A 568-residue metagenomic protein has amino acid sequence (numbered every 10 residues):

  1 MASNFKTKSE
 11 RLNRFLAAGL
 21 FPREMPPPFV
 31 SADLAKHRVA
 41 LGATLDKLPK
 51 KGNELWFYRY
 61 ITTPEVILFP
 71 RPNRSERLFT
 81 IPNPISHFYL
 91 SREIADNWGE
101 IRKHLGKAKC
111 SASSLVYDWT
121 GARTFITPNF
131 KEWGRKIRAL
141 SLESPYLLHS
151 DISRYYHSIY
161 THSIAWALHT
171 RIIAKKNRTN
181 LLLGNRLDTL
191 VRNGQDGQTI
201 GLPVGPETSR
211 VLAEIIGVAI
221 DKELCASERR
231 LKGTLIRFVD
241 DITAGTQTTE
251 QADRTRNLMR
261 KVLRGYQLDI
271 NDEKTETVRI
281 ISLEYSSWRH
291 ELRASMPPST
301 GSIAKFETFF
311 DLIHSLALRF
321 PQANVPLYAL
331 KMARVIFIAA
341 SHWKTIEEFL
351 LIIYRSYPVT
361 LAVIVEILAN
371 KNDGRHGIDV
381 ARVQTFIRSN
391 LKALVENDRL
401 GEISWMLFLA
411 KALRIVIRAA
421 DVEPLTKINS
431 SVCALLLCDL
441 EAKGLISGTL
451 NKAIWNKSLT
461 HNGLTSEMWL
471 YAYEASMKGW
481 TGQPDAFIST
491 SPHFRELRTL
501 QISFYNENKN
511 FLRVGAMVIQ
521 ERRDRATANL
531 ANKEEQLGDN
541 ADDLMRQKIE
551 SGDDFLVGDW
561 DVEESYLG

Functional and structural regions predicted by a protein language model:
M1-L181, N185-V204, D559-W560, E564-G568: Conserved two-metal-ion catalytic palm core of "right-hand" nucleic acid polymerases, unifying RNA-dependent RNA
L68-R71, W288, Q384-I387: Short acidic (Asp/Glu) and glycine-rich catalytic loops that position anionic groups and cofactors
L78, T234-L235, D269: Short, surface-exposed helix-loop/turn micro-motifs enriched in polar/charged residues
R138-V239, A244-R256, G301-L530, D539 (+3 more regions): Conserved polymerase palm-domain catalytic core
T248-I270: Helical (often loop-to-helix) elements that flank the catalytic cores of nucleotide-handling enzymes
R264-P297: Conserved catalytic core of two-metal-ion nucleotidyltransferases
